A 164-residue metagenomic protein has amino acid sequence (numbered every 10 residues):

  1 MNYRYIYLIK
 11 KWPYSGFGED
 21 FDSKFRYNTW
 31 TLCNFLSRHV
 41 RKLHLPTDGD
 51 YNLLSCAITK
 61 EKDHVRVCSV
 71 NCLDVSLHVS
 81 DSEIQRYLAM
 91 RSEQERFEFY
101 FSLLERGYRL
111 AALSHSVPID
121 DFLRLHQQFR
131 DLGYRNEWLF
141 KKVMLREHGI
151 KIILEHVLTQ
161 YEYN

Functional and structural regions predicted by a protein language model:
M1-S114, I119-D120: Eukaryotic low-complexity, non-globular regulatory regions
L123-W138: Short linear interaction motifs
R135-E147: Structural signature of eukaryotic scaffold interfaces centered on beta-propeller domains
H148-V157: Short beta-strand elements that form the blades of beta-propeller/WD-repeat-like and other beta-sheet-rich scaffold
Q160-N164: Structural motif
